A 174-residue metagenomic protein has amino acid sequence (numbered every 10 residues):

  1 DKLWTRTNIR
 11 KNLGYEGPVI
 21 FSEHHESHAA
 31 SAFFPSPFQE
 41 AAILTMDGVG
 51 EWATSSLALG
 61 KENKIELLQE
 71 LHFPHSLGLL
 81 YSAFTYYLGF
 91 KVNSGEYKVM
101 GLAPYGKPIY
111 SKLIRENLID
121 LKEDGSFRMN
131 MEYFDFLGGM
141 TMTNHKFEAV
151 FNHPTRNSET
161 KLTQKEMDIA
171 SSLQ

Functional and structural regions predicted by a protein language model:
D1-Q174: Short acidic/glycine-rich loops and adjacent helix/strand connectors that line catalytic pockets where negatively
